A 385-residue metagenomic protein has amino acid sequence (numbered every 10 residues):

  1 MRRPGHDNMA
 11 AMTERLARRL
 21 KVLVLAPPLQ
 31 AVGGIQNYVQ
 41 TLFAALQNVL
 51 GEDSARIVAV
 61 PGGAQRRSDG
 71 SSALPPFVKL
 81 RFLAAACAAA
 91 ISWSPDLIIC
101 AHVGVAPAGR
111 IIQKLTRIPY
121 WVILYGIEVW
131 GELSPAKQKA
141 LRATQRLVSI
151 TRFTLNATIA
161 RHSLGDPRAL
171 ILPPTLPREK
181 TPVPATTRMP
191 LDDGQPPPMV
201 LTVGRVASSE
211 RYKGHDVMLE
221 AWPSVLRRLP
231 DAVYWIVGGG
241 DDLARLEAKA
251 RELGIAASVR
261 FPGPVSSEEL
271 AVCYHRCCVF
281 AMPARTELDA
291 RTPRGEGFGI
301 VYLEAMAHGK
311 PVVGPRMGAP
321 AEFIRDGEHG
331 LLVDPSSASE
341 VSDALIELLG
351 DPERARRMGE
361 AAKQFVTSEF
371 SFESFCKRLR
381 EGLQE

Functional and structural regions predicted by a protein language model:
L23-V24, L191-K213, L219-L226: Conserved donor-binding/catalytic core segment of Leloir-type glycosyltransferases
C100-V105: Short His-centered aromatic/hydrophobic patch
A143-A185: Donor nucleotide-sugar binding/catalytic pocket of nucleotide-sugar-dependent glycosyltransferases
V237, A244-V272, V279: Nucleotide-activated donor-binding/catalytic signature segment of Leloir-type glycosyltransferases, i.e., the conserved
P264, H275-G295, K310-P311: Acidic donor-binding loop of glycosyltransferase active sites
Y302, P311-G314, I324: Short hydrophobic beta-strand element within catalytic cores of glycosyltransferases and related nucleotide-activated
R325-G327, L331-A338, E347-E353: Conserved acidic donor-binding segment of nucleotide-sugar-dependent glycosyltransferases
E340, E347, R354-S368, F375-R378: A short, well-ordered alpha-helix in the C-terminal region of glycosyltransferases
